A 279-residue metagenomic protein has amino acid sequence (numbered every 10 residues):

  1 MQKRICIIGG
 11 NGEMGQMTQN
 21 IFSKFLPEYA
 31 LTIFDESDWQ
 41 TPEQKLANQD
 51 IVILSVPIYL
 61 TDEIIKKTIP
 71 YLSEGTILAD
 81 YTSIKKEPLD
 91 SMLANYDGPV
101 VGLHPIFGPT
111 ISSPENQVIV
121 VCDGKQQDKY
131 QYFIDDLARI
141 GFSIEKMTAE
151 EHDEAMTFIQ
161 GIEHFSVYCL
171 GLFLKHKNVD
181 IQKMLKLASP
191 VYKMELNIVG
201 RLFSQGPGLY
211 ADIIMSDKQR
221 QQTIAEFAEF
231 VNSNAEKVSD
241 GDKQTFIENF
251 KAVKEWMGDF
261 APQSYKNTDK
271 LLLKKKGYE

Functional and structural regions predicted by a protein language model:
M1-Q44: NAD(P)+-binding Rossmann beta1-loop-alpha1 motif at the extreme N-terminus of oxidoreductases
Q2, N11-M14, D50-L54, G98: Conserved N-terminal glycine/acidic-rich loop preference
Q44-I69: Rossmann-like NAD(P)-binding element
S55-P57, T82, D123: Glycine-rich, N-terminal phosphate-binding loop of Rossmann-like dinucleotide-binding domains
Y71-E87: ADP-ribose/adenylate-binding Rossmann-like module
K85, S91-H152, M156: Rossmann-fold dinucleotide-binding core
T148-E279: An accessory alpha-helical subdomain
